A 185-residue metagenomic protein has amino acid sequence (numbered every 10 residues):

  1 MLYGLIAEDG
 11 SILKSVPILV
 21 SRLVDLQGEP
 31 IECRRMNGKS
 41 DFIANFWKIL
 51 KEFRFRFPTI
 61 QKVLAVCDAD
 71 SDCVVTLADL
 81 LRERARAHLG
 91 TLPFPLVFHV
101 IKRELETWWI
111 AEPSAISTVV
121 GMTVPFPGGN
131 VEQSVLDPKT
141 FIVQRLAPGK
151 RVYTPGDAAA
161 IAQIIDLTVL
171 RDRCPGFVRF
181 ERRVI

Functional and structural regions predicted by a protein language model:
L2-Y3, S11-M36, A44-I185: C-terminal accessory helical subdomains adjacent to catalytic cores in phosphodiester- and nucleotide-handling enzymes
